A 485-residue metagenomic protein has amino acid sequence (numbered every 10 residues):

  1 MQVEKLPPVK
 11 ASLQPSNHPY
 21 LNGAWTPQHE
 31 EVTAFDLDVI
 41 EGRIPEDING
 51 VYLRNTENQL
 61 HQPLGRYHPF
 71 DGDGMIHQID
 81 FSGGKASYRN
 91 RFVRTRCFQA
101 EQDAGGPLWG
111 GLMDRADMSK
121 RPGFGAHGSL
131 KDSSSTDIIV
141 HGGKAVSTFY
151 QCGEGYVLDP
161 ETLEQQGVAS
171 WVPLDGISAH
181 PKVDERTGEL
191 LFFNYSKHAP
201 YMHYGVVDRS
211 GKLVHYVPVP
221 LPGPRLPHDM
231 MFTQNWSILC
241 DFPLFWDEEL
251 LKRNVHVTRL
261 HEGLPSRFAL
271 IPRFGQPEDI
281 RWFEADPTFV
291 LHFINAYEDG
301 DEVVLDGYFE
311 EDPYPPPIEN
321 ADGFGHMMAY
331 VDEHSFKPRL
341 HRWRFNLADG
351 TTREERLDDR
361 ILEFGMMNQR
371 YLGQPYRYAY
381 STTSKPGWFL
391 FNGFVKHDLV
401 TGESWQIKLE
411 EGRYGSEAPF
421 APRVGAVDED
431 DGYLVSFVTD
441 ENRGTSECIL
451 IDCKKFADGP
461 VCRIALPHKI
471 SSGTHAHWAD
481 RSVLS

Functional and structural regions predicted by a protein language model:
M1-S485: Beta-propeller domains
